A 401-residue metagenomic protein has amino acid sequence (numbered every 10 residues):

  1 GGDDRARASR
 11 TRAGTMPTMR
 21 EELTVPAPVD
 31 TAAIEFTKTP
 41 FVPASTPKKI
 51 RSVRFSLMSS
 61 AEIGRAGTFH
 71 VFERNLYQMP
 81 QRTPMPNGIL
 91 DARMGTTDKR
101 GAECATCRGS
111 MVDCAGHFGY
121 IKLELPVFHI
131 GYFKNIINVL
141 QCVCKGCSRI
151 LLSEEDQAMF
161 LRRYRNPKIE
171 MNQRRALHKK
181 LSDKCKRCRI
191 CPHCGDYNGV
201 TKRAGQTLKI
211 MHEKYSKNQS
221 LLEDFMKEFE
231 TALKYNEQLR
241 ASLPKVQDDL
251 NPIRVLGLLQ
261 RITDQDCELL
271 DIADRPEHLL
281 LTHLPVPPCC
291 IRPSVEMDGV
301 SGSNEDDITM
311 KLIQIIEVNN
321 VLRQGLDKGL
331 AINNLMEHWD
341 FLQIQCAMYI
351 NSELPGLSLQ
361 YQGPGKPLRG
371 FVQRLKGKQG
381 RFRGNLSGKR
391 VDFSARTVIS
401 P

Functional and structural regions predicted by a protein language model:
G1: Flexible, polar/acidic helix-loop-strand segments at domain edges
D4-R5, R10-P401: Conserved core architecture of multi-subunit DNA-directed RNA polymerases
